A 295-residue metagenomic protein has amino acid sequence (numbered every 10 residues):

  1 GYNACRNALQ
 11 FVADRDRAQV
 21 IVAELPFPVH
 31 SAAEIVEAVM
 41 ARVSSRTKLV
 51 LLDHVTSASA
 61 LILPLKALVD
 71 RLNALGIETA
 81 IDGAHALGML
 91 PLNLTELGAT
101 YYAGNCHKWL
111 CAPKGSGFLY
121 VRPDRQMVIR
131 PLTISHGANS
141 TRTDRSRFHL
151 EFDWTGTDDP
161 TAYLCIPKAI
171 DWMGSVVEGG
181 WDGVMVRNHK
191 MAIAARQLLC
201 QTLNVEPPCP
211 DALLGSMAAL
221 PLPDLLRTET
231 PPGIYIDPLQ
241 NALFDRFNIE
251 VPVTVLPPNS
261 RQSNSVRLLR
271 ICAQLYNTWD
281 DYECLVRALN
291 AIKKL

Functional and structural regions predicted by a protein language model:
G1-L295: Pyridoxal 5′-phosphate
